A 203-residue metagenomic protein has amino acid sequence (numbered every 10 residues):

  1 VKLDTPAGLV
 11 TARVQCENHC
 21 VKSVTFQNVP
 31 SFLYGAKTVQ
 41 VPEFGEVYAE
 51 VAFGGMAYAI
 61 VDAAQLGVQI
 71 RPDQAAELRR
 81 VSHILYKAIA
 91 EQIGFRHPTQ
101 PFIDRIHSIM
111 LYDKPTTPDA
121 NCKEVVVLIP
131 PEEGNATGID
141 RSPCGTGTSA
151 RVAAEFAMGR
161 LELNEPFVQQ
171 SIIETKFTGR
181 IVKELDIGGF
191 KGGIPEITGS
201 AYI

Functional and structural regions predicted by a protein language model:
V1-I203: Active-site proximal loop and beta-alpha junction motif in alpha/beta enzyme cores
